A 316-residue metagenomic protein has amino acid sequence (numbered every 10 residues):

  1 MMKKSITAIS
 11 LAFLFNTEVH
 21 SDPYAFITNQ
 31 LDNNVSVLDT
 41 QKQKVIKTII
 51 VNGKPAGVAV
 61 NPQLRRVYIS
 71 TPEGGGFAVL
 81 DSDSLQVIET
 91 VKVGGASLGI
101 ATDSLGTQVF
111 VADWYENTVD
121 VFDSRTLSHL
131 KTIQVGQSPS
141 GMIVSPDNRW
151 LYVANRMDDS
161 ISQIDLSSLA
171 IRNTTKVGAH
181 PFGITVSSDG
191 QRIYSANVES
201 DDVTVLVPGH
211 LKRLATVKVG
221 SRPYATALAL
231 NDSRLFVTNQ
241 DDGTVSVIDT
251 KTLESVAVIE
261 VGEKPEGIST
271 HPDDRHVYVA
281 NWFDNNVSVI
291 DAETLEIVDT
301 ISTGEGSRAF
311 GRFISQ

Functional and structural regions predicted by a protein language model:
M1-M2, K131: Accessible peptide chain termini
K3-A8: Sec-dependent signal peptide recognition, specifically the positively charged N-region followed immediately by
L11, T17-Q316: Predominantly soluble domains enriched in secretory-pathway, periplasmic, or organellar proteins
